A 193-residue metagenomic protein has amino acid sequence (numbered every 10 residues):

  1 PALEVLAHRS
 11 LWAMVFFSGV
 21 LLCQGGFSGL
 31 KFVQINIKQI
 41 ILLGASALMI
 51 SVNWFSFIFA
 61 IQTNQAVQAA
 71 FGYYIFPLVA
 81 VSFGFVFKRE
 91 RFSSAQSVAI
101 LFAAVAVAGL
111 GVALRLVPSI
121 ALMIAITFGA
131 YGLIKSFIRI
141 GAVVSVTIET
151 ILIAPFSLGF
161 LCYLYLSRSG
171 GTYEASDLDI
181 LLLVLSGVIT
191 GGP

Functional and structural regions predicted by a protein language model:
P1-L3, F17, R115-S169: Transmembrane alpha-helical segments that form core, pore/gating elements of small-molecule transporters/exporters
A2-E4, F55-G72: Structural motif at transmembrane-helix junctions in multi-pass transporters
V5, R9, G44, A60-I61 (+3 more regions): Hydrophobic/aromatic residues within transmembrane alpha-helices of multi-pass small-molecule transporters
M14-L21, W54, P77-G84, V107 (+2 more regions): Hydrophobic transmembrane alpha-helices of multi-pass small-molecule transporters
V15-L43, S94, V146, I151-L183 (+1 more regions): Membrane-interface interhelical linkers
G44-I61, M123-A130, I134, S167-P193: Hydrophobic alpha-helical transmembrane segments of multi-pass membrane transport proteins, especially secondary
F59, I75-A95: C-terminal transmembrane-helix exit sites in multi-pass transporters
F92-G111, I124: Hydrophobic transmembrane alpha-helices of multi-pass small-molecule transport proteins
